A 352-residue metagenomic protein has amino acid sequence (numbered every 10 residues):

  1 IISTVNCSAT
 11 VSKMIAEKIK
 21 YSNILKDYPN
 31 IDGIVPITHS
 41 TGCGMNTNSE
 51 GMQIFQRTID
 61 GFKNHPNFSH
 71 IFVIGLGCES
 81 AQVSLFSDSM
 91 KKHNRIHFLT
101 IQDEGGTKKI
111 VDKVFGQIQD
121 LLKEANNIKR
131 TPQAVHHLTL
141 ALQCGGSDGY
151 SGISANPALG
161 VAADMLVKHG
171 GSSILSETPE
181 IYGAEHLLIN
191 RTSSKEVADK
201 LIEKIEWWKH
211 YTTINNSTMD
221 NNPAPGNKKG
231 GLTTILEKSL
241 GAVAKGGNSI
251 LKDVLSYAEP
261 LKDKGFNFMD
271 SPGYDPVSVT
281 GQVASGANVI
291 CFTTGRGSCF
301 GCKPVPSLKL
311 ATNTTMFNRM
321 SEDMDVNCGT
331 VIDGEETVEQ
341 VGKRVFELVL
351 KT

Functional and structural regions predicted by a protein language model:
I1-V289, T293-T352: Metallocofactor- and cofactor-centric catalytic cores in central/energy metabolism, strongly enriched
